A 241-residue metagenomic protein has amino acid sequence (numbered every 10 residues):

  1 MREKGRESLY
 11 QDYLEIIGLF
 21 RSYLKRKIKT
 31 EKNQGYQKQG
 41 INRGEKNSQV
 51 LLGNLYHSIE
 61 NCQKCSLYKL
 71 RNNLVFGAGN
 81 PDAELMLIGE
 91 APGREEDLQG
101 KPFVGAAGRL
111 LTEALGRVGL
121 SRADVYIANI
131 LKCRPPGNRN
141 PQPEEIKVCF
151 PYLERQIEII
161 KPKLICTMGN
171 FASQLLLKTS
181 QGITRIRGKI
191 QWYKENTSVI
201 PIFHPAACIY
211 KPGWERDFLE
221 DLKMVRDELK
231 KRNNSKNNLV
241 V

Functional and structural regions predicted by a protein language model:
M1-K29: Non-catalytic accessory regions outside enzyme or core folds
G18-I28, N33-V241: A polyanion-binding, active-site-adjacent surface
